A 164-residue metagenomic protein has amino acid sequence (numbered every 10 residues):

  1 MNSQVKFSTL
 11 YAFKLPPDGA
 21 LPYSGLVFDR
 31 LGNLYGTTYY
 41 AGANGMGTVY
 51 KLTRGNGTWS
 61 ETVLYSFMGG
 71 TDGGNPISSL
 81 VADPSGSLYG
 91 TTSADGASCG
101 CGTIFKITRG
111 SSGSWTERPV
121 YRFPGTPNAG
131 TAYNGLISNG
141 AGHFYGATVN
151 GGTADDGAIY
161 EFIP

Functional and structural regions predicted by a protein language model:
M1-P164: Extracellular beta-propeller repeat domains
